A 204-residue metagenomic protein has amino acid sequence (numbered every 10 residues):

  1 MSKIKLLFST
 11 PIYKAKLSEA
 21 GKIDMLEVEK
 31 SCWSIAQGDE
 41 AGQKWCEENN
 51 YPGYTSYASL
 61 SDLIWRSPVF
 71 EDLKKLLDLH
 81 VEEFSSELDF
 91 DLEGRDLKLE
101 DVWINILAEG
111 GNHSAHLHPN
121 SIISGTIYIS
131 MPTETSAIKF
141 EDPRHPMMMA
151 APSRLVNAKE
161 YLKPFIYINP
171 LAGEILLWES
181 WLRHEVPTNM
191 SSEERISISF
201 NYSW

Functional and structural regions predicted by a protein language model:
M1-D91, N112: Non-heme Fe(II)/2-oxoglutarate
L7, G94-D96, L117-S121, M190-E194: A generic structural micro-feature
P11, E100, S121-I123, E134 (+1 more regions): Residues that flank catalytic or metal-binding motifs in active/ligand-binding sites
A20, P132, H145, L182-H184 (+1 more regions): Short, solvent-exposed loop/turn segments at secondary-structure junctions
F90-V102: A short coil-to-beta-strand element that immediately follows conserved catalytic motifs
V102-I104, G125-I127, I198-Y202: A structural signal for short, well-ordered beta-strand segments
N105-L177: Catalytic core of non-heme Fe(II) oxygenases with the double-stranded beta-helix
N157-W204: Catalytic core of Fe(II)/2-oxoglutarate
